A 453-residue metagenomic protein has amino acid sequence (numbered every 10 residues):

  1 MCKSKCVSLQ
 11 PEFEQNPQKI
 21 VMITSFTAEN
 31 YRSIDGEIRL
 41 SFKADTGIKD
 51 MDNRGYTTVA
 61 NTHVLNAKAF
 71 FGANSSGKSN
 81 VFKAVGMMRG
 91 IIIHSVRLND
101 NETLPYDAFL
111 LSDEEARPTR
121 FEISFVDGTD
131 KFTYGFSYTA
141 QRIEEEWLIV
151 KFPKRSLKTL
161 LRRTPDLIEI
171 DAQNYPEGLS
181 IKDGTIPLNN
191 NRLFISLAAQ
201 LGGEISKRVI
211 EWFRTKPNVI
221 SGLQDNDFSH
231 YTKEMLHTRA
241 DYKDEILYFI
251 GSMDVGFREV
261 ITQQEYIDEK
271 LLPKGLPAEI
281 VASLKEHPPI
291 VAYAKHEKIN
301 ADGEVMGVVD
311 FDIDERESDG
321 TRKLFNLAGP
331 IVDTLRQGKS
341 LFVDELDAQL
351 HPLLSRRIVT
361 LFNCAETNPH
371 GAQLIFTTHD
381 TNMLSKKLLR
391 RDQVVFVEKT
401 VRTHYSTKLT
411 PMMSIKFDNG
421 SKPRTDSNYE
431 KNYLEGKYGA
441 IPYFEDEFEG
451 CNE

Functional and structural regions predicted by a protein language model:
K3, S8-Q10, Q18: Short, positively charged and aromatic/hydrophobic N-terminal segments
F13-M87: Pre-Walker A-like glycine/lysine-rich segment at the N-terminus of P-loop NTPase domains
P17-S25, R357-E453: C-terminal lobe/lid and adjacent interdomain/linker elements of RecA-like ASCE P-loop ATPase modules
E29, F228-R316, Y429, K437-Y438 (+2 more regions): Extended helical coiled-coil dimerization/tether regions that scaffold and oligomerize large DNA-maintenance assemblies
Y31, E345-L350, T381: Conserved Walker B
G55-A69, A73, F82-Y134, T139-I143: Conserved P-loop NTP-binding catalytic core
A67-N74, A278-V332, S340, L346-L353: Conserved ABC ATPase signature
T133-L271: Electropositive, glycine-dotted interaction segments that contact anionic polymers or phosphate-rich ligands
